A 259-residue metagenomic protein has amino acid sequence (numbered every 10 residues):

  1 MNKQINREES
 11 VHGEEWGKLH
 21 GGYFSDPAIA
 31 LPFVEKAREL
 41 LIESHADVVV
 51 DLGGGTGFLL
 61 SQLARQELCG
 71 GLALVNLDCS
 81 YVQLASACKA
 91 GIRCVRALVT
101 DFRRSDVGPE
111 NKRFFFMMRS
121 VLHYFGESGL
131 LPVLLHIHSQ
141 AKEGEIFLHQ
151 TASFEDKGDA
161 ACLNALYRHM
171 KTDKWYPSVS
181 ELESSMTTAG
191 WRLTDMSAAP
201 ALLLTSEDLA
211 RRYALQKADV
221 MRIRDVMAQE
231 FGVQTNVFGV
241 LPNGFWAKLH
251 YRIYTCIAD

Functional and structural regions predicted by a protein language model:
M1-I42, F58: Conserved class I S-adenosyl-L-methionine
T56-R103: Class I SAM-dependent methyltransferase SAM/SAH-binding core
F116-M117: A conserved beta-strand element that flanks and buttresses the S-adenosyl-L-methionine
L131-E143: A short glycine-rich, Lys/Arg-flanked "PGG" loop and its adjoining helix->strand segment in the class I
G144-A152: Conserved beta-strand signature within the Rossmann-like core of class I S-adenosyl-L-methionine
A152-T172: Short, glycine-/aromatic-enriched active-site segment of Class I SAM-dependent methyltransferases
K174-G190: Short alpha-helix
D195-D259: Conserved Class I S-adenosyl-L-methionine
